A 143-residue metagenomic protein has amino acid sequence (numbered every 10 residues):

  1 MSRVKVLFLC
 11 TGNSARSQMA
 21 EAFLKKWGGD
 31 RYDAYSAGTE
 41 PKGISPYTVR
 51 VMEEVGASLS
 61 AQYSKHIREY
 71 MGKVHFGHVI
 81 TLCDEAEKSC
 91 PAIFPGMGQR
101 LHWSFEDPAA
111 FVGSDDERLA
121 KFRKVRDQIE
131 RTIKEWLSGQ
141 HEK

Functional and structural regions predicted by a protein language model:
M1-Y70: Conserved active-site segments centered on acidic
G12-S14, D84-E87: Short glycine-rich anion-binding loops that position phosphate/pyrophosphate groups of nucleotides and phosphorylated
P41-G43, A86, D107-A109: Residue-level detector of flexible, active-site-proximal loop/helix-junction positions within diverse enzyme catalytic
L59, A86-S89: Glycine-rich nucleotide phosphate-binding loop and flanking beta-alpha elements of Rossmann-like dinucleotide-binding
K73-V74: A short, aliphatic-rich alpha-helical micro-motif
G77: Conserved acidic residues
T81-L82, H102: Redox-cofactor binding/interface segments in oxidoreductases and associated redox assembly factors
S89-K143: Phosphate-binding/catalytic loops
